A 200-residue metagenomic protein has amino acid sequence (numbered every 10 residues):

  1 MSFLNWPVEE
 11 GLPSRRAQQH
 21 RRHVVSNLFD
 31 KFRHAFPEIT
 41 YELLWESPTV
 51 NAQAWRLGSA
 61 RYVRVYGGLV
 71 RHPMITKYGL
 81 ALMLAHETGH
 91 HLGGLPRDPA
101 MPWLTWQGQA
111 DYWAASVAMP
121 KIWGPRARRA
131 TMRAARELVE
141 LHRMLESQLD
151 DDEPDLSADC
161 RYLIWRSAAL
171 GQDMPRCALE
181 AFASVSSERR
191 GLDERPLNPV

Functional and structural regions predicted by a protein language model:
M1-P73, P120-V200: C-terminal capping/extension segments of zinc metalloprotease domains
G58-V65, A85-G93: A short glycine/small-residue-enriched secondary-structure motif
V65-L82, R97-P102: Short pre-active-site segment immediately N-terminal to the catalytic Zn-binding motif
T76-L92, W106: Short alpha-helix carrying the canonical HExxH Zn2+-binding catalytic motif
T88-L104, S116-P125: Catalytic Zn2+-binding segment of zinc metalloproteases
